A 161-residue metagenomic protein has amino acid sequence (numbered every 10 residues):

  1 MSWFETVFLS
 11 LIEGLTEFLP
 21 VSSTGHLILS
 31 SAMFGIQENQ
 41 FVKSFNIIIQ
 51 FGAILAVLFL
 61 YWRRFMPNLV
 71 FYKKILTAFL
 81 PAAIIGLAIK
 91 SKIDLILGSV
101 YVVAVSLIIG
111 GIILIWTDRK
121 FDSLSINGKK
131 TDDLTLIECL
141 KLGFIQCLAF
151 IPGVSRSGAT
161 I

Functional and structural regions predicted by a protein language model:
M1-I161: Multi-pass membrane proteins that catalyze or facilitate reactions on polyprenyl-/lipid-phosphate substrates and their
